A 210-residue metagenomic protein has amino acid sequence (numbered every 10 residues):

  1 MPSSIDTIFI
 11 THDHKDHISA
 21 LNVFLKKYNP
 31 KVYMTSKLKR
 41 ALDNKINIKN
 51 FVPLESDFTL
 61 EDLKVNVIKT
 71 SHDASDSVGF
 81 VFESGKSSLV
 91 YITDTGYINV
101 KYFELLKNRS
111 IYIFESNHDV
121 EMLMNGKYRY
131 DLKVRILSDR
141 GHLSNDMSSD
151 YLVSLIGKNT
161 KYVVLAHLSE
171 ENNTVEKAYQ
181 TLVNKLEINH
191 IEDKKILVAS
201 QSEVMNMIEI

Functional and structural regions predicted by a protein language model:
M1, S19, P53-I111, I208-I210: Core dinuclear metal-dependent hydrolase active-site scaffold
M1-M34, L38, S110: Active-site metal-binding motif and surrounding structural segment of the metallo-beta-lactamase
H14-I18, R40-L42, A74-S75, I98-V100 (+2 more regions): Active-site environment of divalent metal-dependent phosphoester hydrolases
S19-Y28, D43-K45, N173-Q180: Metal-dependent catalytic neighborhoods of phosphoester/phosphodiester hydrolases
T35-A41, L54-D57, Q201: Short, polar loop motifs at secondary-structure junctions
K49-F51, V65, I196: Generic structural signal for residues in well-ordered beta-strands
V100-A199: Cap/insert and terminal regions of metallo-dependent hydrolase folds
K194-I210: Short, basic/aromatic-enriched C-terminal tail that caps enzymatic domains
